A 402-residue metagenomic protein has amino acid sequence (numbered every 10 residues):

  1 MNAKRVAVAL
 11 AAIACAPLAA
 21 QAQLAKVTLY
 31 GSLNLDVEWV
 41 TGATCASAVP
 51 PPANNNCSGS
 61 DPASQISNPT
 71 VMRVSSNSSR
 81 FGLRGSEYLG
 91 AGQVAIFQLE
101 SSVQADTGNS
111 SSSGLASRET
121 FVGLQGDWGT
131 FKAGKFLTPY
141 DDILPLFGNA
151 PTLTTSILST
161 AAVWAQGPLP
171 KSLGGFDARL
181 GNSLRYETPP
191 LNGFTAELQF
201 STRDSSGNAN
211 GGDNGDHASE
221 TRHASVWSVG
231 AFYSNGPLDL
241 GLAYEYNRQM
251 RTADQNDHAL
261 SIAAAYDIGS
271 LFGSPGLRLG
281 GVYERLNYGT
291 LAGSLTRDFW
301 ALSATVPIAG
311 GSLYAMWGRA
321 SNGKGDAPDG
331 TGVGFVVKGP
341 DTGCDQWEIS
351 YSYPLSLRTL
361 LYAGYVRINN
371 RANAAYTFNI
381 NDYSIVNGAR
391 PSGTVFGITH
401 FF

Functional and structural regions predicted by a protein language model:
M1-A22: Gram-negative bacterial Sec-dependent N-terminal signal peptides
L24-W39, A63-R203, F232-G236, N370: Outer membrane beta-barrel
V27-L35, A91, A95-L99, F131 (+10 more regions): Transmembrane beta-strands of outer-membrane beta-barrel proteins
V37-C45, V103-N109, P139-I143, D204-N208 (+6 more regions): Gram-negative outer-membrane beta-barrel proteins
I66-T70, K171, D213-H217, M250 (+3 more regions): Extracellular loop and loop/strand-boundary signature of outer-membrane beta-barrel proteins
N77-F81, R118-L124, L180-L184, S225-V229 (+4 more regions): Hydrophobic, lipid-facing positions within transmembrane beta-strands of outer-membrane proteins
R222-A224, S228-P354, Y365-R367: Detector for outer-membrane/organellar transmembrane beta-barrel domains, recognizing the amphipathic beta-strand
V386-F402: Outer-membrane beta-barrel "beta-signal"
